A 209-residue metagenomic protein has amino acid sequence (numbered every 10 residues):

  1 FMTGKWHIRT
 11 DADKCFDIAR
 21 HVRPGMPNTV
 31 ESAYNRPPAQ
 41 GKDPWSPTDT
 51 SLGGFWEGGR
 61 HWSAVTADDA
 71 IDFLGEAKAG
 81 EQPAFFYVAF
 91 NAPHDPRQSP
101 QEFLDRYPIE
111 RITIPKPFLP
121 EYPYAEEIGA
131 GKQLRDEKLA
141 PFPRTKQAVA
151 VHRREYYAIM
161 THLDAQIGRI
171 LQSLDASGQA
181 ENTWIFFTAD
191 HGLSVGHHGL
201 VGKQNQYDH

Functional and structural regions predicted by a protein language model:
F1-G4, T188-A189: Active-site neighborhood of phospho(di)ester-bond hydrolases with catalytic His/Asp-centered motifs
F1-M2, D11-P24, N28, D43 (+1 more regions): Active-site segment of extracytoplasmic enzymes that catalyze sulfate/phosphate-ester chemistry
G4, D17, A89-N91: Histidine-centered beta-alpha loop that forms part of the nucleotide-sugar donor binding/catalytic region in diverse
W6-I8, I112: Hydrophobic pocket-lining residues within nucleotide cofactor-binding pockets
R9-D11, D95: Generic structural signal for helix capping and beta-alpha/helix-loop junctions
P24-V65, I71-H209: Active-site-proximal cap/lid insertion segments
